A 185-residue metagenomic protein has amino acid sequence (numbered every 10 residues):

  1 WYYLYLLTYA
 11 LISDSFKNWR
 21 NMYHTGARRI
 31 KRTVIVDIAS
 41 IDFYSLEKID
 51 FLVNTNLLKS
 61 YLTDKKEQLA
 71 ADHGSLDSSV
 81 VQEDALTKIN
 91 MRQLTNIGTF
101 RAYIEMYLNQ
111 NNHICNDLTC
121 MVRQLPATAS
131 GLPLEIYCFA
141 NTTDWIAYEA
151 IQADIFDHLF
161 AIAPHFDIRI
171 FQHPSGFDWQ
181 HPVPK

Functional and structural regions predicted by a protein language model:
W1-E83: Soluble accessory domains appended to multi-pass membrane transport proteins
T63-D64, H73-K185: Long, non-transmembrane cytosolic or organellar matrix-exposed soluble domains/tails of integral membrane proteins
